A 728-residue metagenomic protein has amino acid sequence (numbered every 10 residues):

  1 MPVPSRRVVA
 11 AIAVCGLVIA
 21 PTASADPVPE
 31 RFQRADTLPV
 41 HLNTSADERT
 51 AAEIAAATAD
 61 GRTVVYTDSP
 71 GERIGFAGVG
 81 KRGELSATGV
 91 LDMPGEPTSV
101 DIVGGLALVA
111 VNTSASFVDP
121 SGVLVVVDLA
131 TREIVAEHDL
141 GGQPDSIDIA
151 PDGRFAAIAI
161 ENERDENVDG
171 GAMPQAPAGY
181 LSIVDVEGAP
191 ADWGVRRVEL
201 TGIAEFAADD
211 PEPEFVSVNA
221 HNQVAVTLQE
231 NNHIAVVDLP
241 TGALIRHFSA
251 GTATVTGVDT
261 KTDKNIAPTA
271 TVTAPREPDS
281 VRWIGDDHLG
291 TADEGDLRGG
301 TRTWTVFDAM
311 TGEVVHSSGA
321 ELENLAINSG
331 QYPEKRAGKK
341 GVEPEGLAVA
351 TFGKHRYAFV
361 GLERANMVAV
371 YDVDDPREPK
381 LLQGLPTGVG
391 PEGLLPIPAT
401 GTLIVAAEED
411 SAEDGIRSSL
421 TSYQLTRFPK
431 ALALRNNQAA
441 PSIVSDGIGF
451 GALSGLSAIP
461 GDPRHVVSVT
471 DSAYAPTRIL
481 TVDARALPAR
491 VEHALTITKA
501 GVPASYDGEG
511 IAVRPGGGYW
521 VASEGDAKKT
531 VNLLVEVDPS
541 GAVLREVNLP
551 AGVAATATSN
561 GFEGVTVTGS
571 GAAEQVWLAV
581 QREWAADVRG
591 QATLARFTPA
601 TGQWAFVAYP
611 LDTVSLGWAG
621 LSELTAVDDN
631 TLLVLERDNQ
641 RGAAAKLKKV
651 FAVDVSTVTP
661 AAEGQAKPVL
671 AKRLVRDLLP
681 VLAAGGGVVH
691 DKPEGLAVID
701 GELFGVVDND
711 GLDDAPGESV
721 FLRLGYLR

Functional and structural regions predicted by a protein language model:
M1-D26: Secretory targeting and sorting signals
D26-R728: Sequence/structural signature of beta-propeller domains
